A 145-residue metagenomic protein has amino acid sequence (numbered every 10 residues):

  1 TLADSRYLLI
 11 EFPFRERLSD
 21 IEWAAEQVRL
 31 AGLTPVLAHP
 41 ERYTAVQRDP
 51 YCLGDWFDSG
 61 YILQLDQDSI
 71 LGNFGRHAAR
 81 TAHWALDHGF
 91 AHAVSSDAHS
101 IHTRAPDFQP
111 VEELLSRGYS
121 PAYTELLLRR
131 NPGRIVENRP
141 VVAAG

Functional and structural regions predicted by a protein language model:
T1-I62, A144: Extended substrate/RNA-proximal surfaces in nucleic-acid metabolism proteins
A3, H88-G89: Structured loop/turn residues at beta-strand edges in well-structured enzyme cores
P13-R15, P40-Y43, D66-G72, A98-I101: Active-site beta-loop-alpha junctions enriched in small/polar residues
E22-Q27, R48-G54, R76-L86, F108-V111: Charged helix-capping and loop-helix junction motifs
S59, G89-F90, S120-Y123: A short helix-to-beta-strand connector/capping loop
L71-F74, I101-P106, V136: Short active-site-adjacent structural elements
F90-P106: Short acidic/histidine-rich active-site segments
F108-Q109, E113-G145: Mid-to-C-terminal alpha-helical segments outside catalytic/metal-binding sites
